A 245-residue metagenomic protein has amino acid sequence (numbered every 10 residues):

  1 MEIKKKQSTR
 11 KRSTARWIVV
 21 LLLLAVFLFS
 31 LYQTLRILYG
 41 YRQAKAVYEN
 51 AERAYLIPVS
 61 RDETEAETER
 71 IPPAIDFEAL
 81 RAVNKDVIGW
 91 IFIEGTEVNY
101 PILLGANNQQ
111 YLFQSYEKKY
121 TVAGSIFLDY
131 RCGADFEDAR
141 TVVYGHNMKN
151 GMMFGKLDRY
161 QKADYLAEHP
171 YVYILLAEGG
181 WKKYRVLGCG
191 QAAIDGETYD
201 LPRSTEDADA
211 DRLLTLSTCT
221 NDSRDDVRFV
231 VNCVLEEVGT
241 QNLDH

Functional and structural regions predicted by a protein language model:
M1-S13: N-terminal Lys/Arg-rich, disordered targeting/topogenic segments
K11-L28: Alpha-helical transmembrane segments
F27-H245: Solvent-exposed, non-transmembrane regions of membrane-associated and secreted proteins
